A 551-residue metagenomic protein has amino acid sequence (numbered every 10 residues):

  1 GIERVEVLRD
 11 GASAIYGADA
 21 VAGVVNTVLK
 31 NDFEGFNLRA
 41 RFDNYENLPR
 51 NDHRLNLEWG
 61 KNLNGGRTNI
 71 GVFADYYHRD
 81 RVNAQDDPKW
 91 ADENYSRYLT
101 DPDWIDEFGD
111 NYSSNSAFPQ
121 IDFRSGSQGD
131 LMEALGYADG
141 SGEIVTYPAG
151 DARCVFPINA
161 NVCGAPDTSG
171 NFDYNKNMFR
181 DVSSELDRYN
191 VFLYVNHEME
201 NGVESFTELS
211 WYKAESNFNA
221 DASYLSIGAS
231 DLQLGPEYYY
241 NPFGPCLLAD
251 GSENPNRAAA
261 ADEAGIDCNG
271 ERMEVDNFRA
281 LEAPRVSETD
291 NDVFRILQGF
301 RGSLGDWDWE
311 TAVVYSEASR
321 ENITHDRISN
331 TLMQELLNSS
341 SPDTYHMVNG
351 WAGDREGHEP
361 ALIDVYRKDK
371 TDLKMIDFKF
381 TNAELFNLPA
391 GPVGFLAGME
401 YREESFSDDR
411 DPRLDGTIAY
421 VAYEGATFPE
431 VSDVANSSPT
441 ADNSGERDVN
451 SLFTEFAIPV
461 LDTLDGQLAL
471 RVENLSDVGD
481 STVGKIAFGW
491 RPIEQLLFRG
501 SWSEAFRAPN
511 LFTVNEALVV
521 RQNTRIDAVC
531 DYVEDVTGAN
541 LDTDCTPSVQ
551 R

Functional and structural regions predicted by a protein language model:
G1-R9: Short acidic/polar hinge/loop motifs at secondary-structure boundaries that mediate gating or recognition
V5-E6, V25-T27, V72, L193 (+1 more regions): Non-catalytic regulatory/gating segments with a bias toward low-complexity or hydrophobic composition
D19-A40, L55: N-terminal periplasmic accessory domains that precede and gate Gram-negative outer-membrane beta-barrel machines
G23, E34, H53-L57, Y189-L193 (+4 more regions): Hydrophobic, lipid-facing positions within transmembrane beta-strands of outer-membrane proteins
K30, L63-G66, L186, E198-E200 (+4 more regions): Outer-membrane beta-barrel channels and translocator barrels
F36, R67-I70, G202-S205, D306-W309 (+2 more regions): Repeated loop/turn-to-beta-strand initiation elements of outer-membrane beta-barrel proteins
F36-N44, L464-S476, T482-G484, F488 (+1 more regions): Transmembrane beta-strand segments that form the barrel wall of outer-membrane beta-barrel proteins
D80-V82, P88-R97, G140-L186, F192 (+3 more regions): Surface-exposed, low-complexity loop segments enriched in small/polar and acidic residues
